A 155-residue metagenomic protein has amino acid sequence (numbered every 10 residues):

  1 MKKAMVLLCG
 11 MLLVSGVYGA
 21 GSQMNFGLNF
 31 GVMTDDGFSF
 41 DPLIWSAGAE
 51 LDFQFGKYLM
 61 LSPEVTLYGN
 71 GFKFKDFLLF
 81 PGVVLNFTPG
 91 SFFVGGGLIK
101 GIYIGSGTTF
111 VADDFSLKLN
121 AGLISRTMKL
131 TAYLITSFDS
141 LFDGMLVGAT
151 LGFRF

Functional and structural regions predicted by a protein language model:
M1-Q23: Cleavable N-terminal export/targeting peptides
Y18-L61, V65-N70, S137, G152-R154: Short glycine/proline- and aromatic-enriched beta-strand/turn motifs that initiate or cap beta-hairpins
M24, K57-L61, G90-V94, S125-A132: Repeated loop/turn-to-beta-strand initiation elements of outer-membrane beta-barrel proteins
N25, N29, L123-T127, D143-F155: Outer-membrane beta-barrel "beta-signal"
L28-T34, P63-L67, V83, G96-K100 (+2 more regions): Transmembrane beta-barrel strands of outer-membrane/channel proteins
M33, D52-Q54, V84-G90, G122-R126 (+1 more regions): Structural signature of outer-membrane beta-barrel channels/translocons
T34-W45, G69-F77, G90, I102-D113 (+1 more regions): Solvent-exposed loop/turn segments connecting transmembrane beta-strands in outer-membrane beta-barrel proteins
W45-A49, F77-V83, F92, F115-A121 (+1 more regions): Hydrophobic, lipid-facing positions within transmembrane beta-strands of outer-membrane proteins
